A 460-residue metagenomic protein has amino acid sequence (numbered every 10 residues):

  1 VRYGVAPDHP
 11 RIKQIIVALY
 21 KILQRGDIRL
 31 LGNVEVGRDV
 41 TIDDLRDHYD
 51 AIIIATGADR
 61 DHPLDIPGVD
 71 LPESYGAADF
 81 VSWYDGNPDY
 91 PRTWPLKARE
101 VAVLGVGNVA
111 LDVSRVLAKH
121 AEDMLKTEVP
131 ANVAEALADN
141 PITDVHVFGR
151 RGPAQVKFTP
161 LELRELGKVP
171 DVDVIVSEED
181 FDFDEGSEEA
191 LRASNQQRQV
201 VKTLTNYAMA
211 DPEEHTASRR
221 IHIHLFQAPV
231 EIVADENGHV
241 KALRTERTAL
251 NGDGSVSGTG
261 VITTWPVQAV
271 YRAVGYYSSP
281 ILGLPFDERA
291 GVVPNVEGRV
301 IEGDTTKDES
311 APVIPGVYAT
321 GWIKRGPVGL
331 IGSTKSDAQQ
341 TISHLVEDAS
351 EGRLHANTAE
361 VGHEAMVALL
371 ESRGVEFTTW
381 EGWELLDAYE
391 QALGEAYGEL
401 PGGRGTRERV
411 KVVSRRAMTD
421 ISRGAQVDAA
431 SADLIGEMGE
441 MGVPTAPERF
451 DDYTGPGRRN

Functional and structural regions predicted by a protein language model:
R2-G4, R11, I15, L111 (+2 more regions): Dinucleotide-binding/catalytic capping subdomain of oxidoreductase cores
I16-S74, I221-H224, V230-R244: Feature captures the FAD/FMN-dependent oxidoreductase FAD-binding
N33, K97-E100, I142, F226: Phosphate-coordination loops involved in phosphoryl transfer and adenosine-cofactor binding
D44-A51, L96-K97, S257-Q268: Core beta-strand elements of the Rossmann-like FAD/NAD(P) dinucleotide-binding domain in flavoenzyme oxidoreductases
A51, A55-H62, G107-N108, A228 (+3 more regions): Glycine-/small-residue-rich beta->alpha transition segments that form the dinucleotide
D61-D139, V292-T306: Glycine-rich dinucleotide-binding loop and its adjacent helix/turn
P72-P91, I232-D235, H239, N251-R325: FAD-site-proximal beta/loop scaffold in flavoenzymes
G303-N460: C-terminal, flexible cofactor-proximal segment of oxidoreductases
